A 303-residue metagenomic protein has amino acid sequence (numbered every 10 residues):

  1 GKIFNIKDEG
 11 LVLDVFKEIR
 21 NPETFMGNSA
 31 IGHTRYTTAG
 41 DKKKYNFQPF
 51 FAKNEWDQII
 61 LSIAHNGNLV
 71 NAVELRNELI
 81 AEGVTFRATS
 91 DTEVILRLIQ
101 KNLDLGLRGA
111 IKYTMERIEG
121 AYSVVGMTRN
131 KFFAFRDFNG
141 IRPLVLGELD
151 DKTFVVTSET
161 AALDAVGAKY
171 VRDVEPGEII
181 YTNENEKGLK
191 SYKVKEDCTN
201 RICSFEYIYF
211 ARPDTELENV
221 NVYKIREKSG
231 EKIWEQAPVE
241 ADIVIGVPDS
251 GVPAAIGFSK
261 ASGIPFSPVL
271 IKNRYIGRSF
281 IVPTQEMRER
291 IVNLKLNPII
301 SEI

Functional and structural regions predicted by a protein language model:
G1-P176, Y181-A241, V247: Conserved short alpha-helical segments that host acidic/polar catalytic motifs at enzyme active sites
T38, G251, N273: Residue-level detector of flexible, active-site-proximal loop/helix-junction positions within diverse enzyme catalytic
V84, D104-L105, P238-D242, A261-S267 (+1 more regions): Secondary-structure transition/capping motifs at alpha-helix termini and the adjoining loop/turn into the next element
V94-L105, P248, S259-R278: Amphipathic alpha-helical
P176-I179, N183, P253-S267: Structured, non-catalytic alpha/beta "coupling" segments that mediate domain-domain communication and provide generic
W234, I256-S259, N297-I300: Generic hydrophobic alpha-helical scaffold/packing signal
I245-A254: Glycine-rich phosphate-binding loops at beta-strand->alpha-helix junctions
G263-I303: Short, glycine/charge-rich flexible loops or terminal/linker lids adjacent to PRPP-binding catalytic cores
